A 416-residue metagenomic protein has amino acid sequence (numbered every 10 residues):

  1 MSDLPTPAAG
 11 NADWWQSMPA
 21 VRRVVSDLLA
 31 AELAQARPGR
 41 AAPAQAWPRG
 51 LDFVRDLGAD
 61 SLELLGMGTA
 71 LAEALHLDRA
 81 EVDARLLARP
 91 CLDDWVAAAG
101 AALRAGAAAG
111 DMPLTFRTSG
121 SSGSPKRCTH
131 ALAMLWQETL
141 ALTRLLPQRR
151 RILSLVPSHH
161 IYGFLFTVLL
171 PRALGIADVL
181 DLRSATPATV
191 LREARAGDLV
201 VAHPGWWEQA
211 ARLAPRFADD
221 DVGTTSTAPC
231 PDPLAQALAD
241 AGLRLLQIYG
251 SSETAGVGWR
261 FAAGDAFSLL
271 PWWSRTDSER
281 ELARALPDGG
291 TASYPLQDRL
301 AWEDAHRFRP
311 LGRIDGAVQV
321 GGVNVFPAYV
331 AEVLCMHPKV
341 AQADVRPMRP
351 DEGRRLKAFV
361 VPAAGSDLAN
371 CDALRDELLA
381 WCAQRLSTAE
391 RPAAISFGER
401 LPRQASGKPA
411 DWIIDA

Functional and structural regions predicted by a protein language model:
S2-A46, M67-A70, L114: Thiotemplate assembly-line natural product biosynthesis machinery
A41, Q45-L75, P90, D94: Phosphopantetheine-attachment site and its flanking helix in carrier
E81-D94, L386-K408: AMP-binding/adenylate-forming catalytic domain of the ANL superfamily
P113-L140: Conserved AMP-binding A3 loop
R144-V179: Conserved AMP-binding loop of ANL adenylate-forming enzymes
L155, I176-R195, V325-V330: ATP-dependent adenylate-forming carboxylate-activation enzymes
A211-G264: Gly/Ser/Thr-rich phosphate-binding loop
Q297-E390: AMP-binding/adenylate-forming catalytic core of the ANL superfamily
